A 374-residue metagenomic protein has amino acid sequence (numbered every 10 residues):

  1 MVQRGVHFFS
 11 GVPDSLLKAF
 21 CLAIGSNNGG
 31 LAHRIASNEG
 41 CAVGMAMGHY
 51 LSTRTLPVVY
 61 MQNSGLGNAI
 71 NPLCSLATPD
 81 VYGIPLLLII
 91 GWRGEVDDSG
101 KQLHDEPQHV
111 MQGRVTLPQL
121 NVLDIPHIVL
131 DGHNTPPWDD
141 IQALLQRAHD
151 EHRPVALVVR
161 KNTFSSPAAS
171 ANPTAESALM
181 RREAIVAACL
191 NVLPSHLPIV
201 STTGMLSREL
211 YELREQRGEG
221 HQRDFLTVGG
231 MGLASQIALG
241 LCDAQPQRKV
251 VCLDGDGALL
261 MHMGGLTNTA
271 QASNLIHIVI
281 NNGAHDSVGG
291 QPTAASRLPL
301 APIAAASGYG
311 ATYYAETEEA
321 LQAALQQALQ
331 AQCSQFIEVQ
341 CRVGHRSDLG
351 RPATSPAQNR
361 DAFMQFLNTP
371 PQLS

Functional and structural regions predicted by a protein language model:
M1-N121, I125, V129-E151, V155-L239 (+5 more regions): Thiamine diphosphate
M61-S64, R248-G265: DG-centered beta-turn motif at the end of beta-strands
C74, I84-L86, H262-N281: A short alpha/beta connector and helix-capping loop motif
Q142, Q146, T317-Q330: A short, acidic, amphipathic alpha-helical segment used as a generic capping/interface helix at domain edges
R153-V158, C333-V339: Active-site regions of oxyanion-processing enzymes, predominantly non-cytosolic
V159, L253-D256, I280, V339: Active-site flanking residues adjacent to catalytic metal/cofactor-binding acidic residues
I276-G310, Y314: A contiguous pocket-lining binding segment that forms or flanks enzyme active sites
V339-R346, G350-P352: Low-complexity intrinsically disordered segments
